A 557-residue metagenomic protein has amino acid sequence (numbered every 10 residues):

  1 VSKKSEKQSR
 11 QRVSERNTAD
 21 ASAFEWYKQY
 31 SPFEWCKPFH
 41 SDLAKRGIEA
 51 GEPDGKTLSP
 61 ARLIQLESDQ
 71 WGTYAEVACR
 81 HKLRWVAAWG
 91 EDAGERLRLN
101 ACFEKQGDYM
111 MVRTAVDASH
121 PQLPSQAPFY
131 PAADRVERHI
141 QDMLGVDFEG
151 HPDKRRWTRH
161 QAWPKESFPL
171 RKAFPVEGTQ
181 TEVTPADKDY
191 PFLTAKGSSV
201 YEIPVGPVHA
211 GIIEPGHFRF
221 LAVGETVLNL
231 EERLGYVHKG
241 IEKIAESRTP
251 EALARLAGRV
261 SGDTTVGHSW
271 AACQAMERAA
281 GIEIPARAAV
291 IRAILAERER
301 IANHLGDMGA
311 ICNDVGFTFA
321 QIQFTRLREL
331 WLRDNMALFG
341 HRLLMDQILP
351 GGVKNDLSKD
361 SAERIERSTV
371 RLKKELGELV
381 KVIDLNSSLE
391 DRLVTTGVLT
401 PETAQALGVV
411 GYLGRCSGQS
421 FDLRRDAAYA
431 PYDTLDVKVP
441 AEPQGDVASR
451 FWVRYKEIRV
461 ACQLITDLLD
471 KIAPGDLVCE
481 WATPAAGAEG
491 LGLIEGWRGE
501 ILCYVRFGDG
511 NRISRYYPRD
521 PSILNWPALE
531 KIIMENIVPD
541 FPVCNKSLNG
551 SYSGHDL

Functional and structural regions predicted by a protein language model:
V1-T226, L385, L389-T396, T403-Q405 (+2 more regions): Terminal low-complexity/charged segments
P53, S68, V136, W157-L557: Metal/cofactor-centered catalytic core regions of large enzymes
